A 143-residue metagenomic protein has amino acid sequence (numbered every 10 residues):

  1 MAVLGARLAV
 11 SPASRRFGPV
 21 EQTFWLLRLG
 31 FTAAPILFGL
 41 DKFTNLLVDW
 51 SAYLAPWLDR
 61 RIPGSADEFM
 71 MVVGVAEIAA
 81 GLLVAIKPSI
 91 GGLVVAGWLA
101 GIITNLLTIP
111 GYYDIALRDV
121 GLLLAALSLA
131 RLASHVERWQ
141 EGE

Functional and structural regions predicted by a protein language model:
M1-V48, D59-A79, L83-E143: Extended, low-polarity transmembrane helix blocks
Y53-L54: A short, polar/charged loop-to-alpha-helix boundary motif
